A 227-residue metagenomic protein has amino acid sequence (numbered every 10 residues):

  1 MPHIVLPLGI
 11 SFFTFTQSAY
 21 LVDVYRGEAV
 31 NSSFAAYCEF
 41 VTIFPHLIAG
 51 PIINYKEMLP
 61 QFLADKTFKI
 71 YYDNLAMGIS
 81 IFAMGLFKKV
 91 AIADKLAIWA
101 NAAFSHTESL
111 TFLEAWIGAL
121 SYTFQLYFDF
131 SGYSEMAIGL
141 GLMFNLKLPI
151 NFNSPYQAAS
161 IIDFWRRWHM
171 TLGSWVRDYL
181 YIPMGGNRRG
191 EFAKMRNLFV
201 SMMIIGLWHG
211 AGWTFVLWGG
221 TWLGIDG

Functional and structural regions predicted by a protein language model:
M1-G227: Membrane-embedded transmembrane alpha-helical bundles that form the catalytic cores of multi-pass lipid-modifying
